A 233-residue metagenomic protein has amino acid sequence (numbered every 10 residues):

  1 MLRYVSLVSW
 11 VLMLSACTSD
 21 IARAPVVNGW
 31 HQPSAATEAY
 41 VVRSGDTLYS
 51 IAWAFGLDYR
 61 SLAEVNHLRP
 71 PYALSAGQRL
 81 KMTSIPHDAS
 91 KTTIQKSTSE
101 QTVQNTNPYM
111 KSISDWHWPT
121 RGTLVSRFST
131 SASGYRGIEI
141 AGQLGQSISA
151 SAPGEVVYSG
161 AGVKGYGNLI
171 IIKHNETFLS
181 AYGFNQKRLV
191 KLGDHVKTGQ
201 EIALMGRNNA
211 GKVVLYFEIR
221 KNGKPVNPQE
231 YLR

Functional and structural regions predicted by a protein language model:
M1-C17: Sec-dependent bacterial lipoprotein signal peptides
C17-E201, R207-P225, Q229-Y231: Extracytoplasmic low-complexity/disordered linkers and repeat tracts associated with LysM-containing
